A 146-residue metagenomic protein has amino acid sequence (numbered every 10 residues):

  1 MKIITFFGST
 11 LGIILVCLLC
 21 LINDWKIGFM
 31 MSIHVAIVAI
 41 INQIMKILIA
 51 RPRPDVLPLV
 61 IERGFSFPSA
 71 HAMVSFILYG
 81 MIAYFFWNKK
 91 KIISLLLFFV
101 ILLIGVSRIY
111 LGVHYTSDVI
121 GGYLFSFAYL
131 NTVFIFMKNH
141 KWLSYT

Functional and structural regions predicted by a protein language model:
M1-E62, V74, G80-F99: Hydrophobic alpha-helical bundle signature of multipass membrane enzymes
C17, P58-T146: Membrane-embedded catalytic cores of phosphoryl/pyrophosphoryl-handling enzymes
